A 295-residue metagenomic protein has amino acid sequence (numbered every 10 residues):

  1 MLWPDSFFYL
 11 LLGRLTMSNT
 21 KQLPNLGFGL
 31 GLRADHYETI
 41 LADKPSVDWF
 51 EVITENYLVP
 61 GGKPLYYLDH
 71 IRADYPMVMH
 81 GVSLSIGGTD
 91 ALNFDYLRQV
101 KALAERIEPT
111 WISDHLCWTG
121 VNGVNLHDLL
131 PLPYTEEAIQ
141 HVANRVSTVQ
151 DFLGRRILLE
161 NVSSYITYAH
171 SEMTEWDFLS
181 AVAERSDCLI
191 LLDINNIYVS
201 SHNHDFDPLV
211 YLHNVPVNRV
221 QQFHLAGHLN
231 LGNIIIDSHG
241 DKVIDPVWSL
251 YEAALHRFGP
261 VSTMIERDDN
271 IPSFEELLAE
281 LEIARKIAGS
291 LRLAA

Functional and structural regions predicted by a protein language model:
W3-T16: Short, Lys/Arg-enriched N-terminal segments with co-localized hydrophobic residues within the first ~10-30 amino acids
M17-A102: N-terminal pre-domain/capping segments
Y37-E38, T54-Y66, S85-D95, Y165-E172 (+3 more regions): Acidic-and-aromatic substrate-binding clefts and catalytic sites of carbohydrate-active enzymes
L41-P45, G62-M79, D95-T110, Q150-F152 (+3 more regions): Acidic (Asp/Glu)-rich catalytic clusters
F50, I112, D193, F223 (+1 more regions): Conserved, mostly hydrophobic/aromatic
G61, A91, L129-T135, I139 (+1 more regions): Gly/Pro-rich active-site loop or hairpin
N93-I190: Active-site acidic/histidine proton-transfer and metal-coordination neighborhood in alpha/beta enzyme cores
F274-L293: C-terminal helical cap(s) of enzyme catalytic domains, especially alpha/beta-barrels
